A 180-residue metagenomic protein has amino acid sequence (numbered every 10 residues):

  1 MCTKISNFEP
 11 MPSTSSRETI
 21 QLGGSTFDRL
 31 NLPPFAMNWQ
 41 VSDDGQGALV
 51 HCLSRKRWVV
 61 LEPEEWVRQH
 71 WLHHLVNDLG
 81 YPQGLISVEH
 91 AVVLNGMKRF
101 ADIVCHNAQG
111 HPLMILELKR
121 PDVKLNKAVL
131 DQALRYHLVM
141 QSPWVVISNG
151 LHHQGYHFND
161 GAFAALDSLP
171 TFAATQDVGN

Functional and structural regions predicted by a protein language model:
I5-W144, L151-N180: A short, conserved, highly charged catalytic patch centered on acidic carboxylates
